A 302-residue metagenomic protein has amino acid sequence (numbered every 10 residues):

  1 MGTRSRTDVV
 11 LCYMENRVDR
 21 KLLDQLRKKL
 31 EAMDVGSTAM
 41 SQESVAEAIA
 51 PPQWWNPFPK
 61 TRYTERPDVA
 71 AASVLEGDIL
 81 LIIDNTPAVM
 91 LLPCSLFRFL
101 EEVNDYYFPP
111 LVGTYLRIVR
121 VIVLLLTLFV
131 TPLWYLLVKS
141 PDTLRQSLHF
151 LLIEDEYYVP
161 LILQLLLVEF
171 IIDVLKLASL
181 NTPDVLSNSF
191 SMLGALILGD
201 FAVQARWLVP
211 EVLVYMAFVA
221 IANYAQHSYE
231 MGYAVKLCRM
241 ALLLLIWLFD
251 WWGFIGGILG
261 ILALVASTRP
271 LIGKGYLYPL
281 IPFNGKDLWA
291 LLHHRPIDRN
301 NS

Functional and structural regions predicted by a protein language model:
M1-Q164, L271-P296: Cytosolic regulatory modules rich in charged/polar residues
K29-G36, S73, G77, L125 (+5 more regions): Conserved, well-folded catalytic cores of nucleic-acid-processing and energy-transducing macromolecular machines
V45, V89, F190, A217 (+1 more regions): Positions that flank functional sites
I79, W207, W251: Short glycine/serine/threonine/alanine-rich loop segments
C94-L242: Transmembrane alpha-helical segments that form the functional core of multipass membrane systems
P210-V212, A217-S302: Hydrophobic alpha-helical transmembrane segments of membrane transport and translocation systems, primarily multi-pass
